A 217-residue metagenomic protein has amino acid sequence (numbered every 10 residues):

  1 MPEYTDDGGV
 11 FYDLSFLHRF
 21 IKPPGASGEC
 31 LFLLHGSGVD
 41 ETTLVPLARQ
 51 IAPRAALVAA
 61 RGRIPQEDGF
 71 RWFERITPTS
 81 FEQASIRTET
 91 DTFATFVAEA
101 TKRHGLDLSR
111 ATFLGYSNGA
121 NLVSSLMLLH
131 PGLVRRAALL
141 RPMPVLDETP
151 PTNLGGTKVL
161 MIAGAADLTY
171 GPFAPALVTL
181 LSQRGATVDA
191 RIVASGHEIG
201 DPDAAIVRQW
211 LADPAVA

Functional and structural regions predicted by a protein language model:
G9-L106: Serine-hydrolase catalytic machinery in alpha/beta-hydrolase-like enzymes
L44-L47, G171-L180: Short alpha-helix in the alpha/beta-hydrolase fold that links the catalytic acid
P46, S125-L129: Active-site signature of alpha/beta-hydrolase-fold catalytic machinery across serine- and Asp/Cys-nucleophile hydrolases
L114-G119, V123: Gly/Ala-rich beta-loop-alpha elbow adjacent to hydrolase catalytic centers
G132-P144: A conserved short beta-strand
L160-A163: Short beta-strand/loop motif that positions the catalytic acidic residue of the alpha/beta-hydrolase fold
A165-G171, H197-E198: Acidic catalytic loop of the alpha/beta-hydrolase fold
P175-S182, T187-A217: C-terminal catalytic histidine-bearing segment of alpha/beta-hydrolase fold enzymes
